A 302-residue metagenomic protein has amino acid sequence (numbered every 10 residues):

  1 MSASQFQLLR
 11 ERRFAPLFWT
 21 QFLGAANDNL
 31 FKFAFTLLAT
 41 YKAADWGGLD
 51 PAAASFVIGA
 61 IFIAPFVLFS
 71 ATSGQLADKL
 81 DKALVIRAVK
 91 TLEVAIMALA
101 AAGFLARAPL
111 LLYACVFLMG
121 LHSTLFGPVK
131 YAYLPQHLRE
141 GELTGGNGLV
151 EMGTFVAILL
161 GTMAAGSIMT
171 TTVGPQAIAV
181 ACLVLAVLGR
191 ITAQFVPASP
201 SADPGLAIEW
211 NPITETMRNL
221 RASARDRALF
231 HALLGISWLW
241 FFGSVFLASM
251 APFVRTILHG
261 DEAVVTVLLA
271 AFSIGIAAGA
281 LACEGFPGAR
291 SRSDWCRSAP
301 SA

Functional and structural regions predicted by a protein language model:
M1-A302: Alpha-helical transmembrane-bundle signature of multi-pass membrane transport and export proteins
